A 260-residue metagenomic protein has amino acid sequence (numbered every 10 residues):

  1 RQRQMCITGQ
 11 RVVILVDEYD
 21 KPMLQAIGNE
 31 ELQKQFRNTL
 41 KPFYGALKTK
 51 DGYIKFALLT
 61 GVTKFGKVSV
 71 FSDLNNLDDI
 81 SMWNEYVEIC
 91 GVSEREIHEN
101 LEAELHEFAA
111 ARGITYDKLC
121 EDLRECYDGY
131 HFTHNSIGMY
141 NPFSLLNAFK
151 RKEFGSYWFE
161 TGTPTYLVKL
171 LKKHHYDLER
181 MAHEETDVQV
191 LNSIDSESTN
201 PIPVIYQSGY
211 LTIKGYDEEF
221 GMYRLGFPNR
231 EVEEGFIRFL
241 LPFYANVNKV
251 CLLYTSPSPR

Functional and structural regions predicted by a protein language model:
Q2-Q10, Y254-R260: Conserved small/polar residues in nucleotide/adenosyl-binding loops
Q10-E30: Conserved P-loop NTPase "ATPase switch" module shared by AAA+ and STAND
L15, F56-V62: Structural recognition of the conserved hydrophobic beta-strand(s) that form the central parallel beta-sheet of P-loop
D20-K21, T63-K67: Conserved nucleotide-binding/hydrolysis micro-motifs of P-loop NTPases
N29-R37, C90: Flexible, glycine- and charge-enriched loops at secondary-structure boundaries
Q35-I54: Substrate-engagement module of ASCE P-loop NTPases
S69-S72, I80-A148: Amphipathic alpha-helical segments of the small helical/lid subdomains adjacent to P-loop NTPase cores
L77-D78, G138-S256: Extended alpha-helical interface modules used as scaffolds for assembling large macromolecular complexes
